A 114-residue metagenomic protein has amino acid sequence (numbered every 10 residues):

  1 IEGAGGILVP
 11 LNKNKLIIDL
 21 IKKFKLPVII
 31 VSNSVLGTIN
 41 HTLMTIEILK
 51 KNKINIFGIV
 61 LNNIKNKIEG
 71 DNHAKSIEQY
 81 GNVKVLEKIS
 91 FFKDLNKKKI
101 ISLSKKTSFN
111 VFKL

Functional and structural regions predicted by a protein language model:
I1, K22-I29, N55-G58: Long, low-complexity, intrinsically disordered polar/charged segments
I1-N12: Switch II (G3) loop of P-loop NTPases
G3, S32-N33, L61-N63: Short glycine-centered, acidic/aromatic-flanked micro-motifs in structured strand/loop junctions that mark active-site
N12-D19, L43-I46, G70-K75: Charged helix-capping and loop-helix junction motifs
N12-V35: Inter-motif core of Ras-like GTPase G domains
L36-I39, N66: Short gly/pro/ser/thr-enriched loop/turn and capping motifs at secondary-structure boundaries
E47-L114: C-terminal lobe/tail of nucleotide-utilizing enzymes
